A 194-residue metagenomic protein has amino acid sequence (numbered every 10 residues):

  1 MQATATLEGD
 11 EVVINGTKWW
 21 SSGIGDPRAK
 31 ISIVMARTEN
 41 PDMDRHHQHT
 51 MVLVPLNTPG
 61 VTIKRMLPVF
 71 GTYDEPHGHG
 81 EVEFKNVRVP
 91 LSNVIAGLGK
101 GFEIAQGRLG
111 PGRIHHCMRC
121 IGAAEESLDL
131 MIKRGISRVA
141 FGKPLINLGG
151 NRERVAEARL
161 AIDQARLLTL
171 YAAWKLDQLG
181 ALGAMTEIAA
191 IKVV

Functional and structural regions predicted by a protein language model:
M1, R28-K30, H47-Q48, N57 (+6 more regions): A generic structural signal for well-ordered coil/turn residues at beta-strand boundaries that shape enzyme active-site
M1-L7: A gly/ser-rich beta-alpha-beta helix-loop segment of oxidoreductase catalytic cores
L7-V12, E81-N86, K100, Q106-V194: Alpha-helical interface subdomain recognition
E11, N15-K64: A short core secondary-structure module
I24-R28, P68-P76, L109-R119: Short alpha-helix boundary/capping segments
V54-G60, N86, L91-S92, E125: Basic, amphipathic alpha-helical recognition segments used for DNA target recognition
P59-R88: Flexible, small-/acidic-enriched active-site or ligand-binding loops
I63, N93-L98: Cytochrome P450 core scaffold surrounding the K-helix E-X-X-R motif and the conserved "meander" helix-loop region
